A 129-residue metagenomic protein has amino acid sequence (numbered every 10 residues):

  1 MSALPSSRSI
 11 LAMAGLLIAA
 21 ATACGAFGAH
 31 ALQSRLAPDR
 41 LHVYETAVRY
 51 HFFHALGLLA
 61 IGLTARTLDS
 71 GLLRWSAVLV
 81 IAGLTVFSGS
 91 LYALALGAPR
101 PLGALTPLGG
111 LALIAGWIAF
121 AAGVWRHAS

Functional and structural regions predicted by a protein language model:
M1-S129: Polytopic transmembrane helical bundles with strong interfacial aromatic enrichment
